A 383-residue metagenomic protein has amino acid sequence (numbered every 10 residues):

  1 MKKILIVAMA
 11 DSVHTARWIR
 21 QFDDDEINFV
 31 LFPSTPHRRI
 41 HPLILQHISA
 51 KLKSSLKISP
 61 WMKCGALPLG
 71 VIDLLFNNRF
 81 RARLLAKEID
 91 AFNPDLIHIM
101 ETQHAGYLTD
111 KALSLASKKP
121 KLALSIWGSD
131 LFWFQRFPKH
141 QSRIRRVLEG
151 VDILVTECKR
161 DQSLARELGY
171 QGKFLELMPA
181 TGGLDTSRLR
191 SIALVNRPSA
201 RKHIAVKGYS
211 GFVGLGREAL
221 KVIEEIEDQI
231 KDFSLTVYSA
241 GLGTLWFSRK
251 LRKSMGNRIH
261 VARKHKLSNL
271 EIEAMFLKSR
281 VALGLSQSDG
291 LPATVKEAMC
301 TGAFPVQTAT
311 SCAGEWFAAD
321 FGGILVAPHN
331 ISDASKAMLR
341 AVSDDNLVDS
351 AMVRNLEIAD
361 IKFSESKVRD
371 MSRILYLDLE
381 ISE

Functional and structural regions predicted by a protein language model:
M1-Q46, E224-Q229: N-terminal subdomain of nucleotide-sugar transferases
L124-W127, E149-I192, N196-S199: Donor nucleotide-sugar binding/catalytic pocket of nucleotide-sugar-dependent glycosyltransferases
V155, A193-E227, T236: Conserved donor-binding/catalytic core segment of Leloir-type glycosyltransferases
K207, S234-S248: Glycosyltransferase donor-sugar binding loop
S248-K266: Nucleotide-activated donor-binding/catalytic signature segment of Leloir-type glycosyltransferases, i.e., the conserved
V281, A303-T308: Short hydrophobic beta-strand element within catalytic cores of glycosyltransferases and related nucleotide-activated
Q287: Aromatic "clamp/platform" in nucleotide-sugar-dependent glycosyltransferases that forms part of the donor/acceptor
A319, G323-I331, R340-N346: Conserved acidic donor-binding segment of nucleotide-sugar-dependent glycosyltransferases
